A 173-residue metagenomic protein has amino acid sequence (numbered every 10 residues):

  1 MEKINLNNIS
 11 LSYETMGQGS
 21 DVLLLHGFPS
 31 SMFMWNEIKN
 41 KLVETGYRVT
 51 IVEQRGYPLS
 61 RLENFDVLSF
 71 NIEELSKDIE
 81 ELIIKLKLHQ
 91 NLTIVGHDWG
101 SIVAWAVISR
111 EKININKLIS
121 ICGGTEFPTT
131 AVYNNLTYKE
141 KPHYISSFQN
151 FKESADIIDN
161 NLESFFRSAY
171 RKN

Functional and structural regions predicted by a protein language model:
M1-S10: N-terminal cap/lid segment of alpha/beta-hydrolase-fold proteins
E2, T15, V49-T50, L68 (+1 more regions): A generic structural signal for ordered secondary structure
K3, E14-T15, K39, I84 (+2 more regions): Short secondary-structure boundary/capping segments
K3-I4, L24-L25, E37-I38, H89 (+1 more regions): Alpha-helical interaction segments
S12-L62, L82: Conserved HGGG/HGGXW glycine-rich cap/lid loop of the alpha/beta-hydrolase fold
F33, Y57-V95, W99-N173: Flexible "cap/lid" subdomain of the alpha/beta-hydrolase fold that forms the substrate-access gate
